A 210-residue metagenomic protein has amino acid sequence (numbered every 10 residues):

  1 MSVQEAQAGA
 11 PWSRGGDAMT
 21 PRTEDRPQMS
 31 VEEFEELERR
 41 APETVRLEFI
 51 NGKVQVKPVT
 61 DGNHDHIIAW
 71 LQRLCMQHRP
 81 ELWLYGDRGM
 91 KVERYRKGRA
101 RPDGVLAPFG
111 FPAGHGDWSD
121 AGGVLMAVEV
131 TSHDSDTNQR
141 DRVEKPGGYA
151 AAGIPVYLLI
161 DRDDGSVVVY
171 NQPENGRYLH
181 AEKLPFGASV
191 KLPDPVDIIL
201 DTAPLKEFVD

Functional and structural regions predicted by a protein language model:
S2-D210: Gly/Pro/Ser/Thr-rich low-complexity, intrinsically disordered segments predominantly at protein N-termini
